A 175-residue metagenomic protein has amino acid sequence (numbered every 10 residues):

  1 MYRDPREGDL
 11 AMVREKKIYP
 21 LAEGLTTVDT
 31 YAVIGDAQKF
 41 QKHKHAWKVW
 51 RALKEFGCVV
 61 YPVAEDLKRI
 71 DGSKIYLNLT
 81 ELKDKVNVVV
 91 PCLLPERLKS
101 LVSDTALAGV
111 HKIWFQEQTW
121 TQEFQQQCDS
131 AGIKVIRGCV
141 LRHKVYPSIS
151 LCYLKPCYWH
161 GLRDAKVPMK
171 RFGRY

Functional and structural regions predicted by a protein language model:
Y2-A64: Hydrophobic, well-ordered beta-alpha structural blocks that scaffold small-molecule cofactor pockets
R14-K17, R69-K99: Glycine-rich, highly charged phosphate/nucleotide-binding loops
T30, N87-V88, K112: Structural motif
F56-C58, A108-K112, A131-I133: A short helix->loop->beta-strand "cap" motif at the edges of active sites that frequently abuts
Y61-K68, T119-T121: Short, polar loop motifs at secondary-structure junctions
K83-K85, T121-V145: Short acidic, glycine/proline-enriched helix-loop-strand junctions
T105-C128: ADP-ribose/adenylate-binding Rossmann-like module
V145-Y175: A charged, well-structured terminal subsegment
